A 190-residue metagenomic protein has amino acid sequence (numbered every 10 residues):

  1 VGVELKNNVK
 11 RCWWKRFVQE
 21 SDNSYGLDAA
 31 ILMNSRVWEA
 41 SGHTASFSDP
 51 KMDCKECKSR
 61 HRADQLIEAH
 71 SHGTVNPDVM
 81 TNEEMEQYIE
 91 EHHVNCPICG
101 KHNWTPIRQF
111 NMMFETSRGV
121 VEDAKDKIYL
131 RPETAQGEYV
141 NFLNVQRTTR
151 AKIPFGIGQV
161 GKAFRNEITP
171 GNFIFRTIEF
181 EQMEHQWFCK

Functional and structural regions predicted by a protein language model:
V1-K190: TRNA-recognition modules of translation machinery and tRNA-sensing kinases, especially anticodon-binding
